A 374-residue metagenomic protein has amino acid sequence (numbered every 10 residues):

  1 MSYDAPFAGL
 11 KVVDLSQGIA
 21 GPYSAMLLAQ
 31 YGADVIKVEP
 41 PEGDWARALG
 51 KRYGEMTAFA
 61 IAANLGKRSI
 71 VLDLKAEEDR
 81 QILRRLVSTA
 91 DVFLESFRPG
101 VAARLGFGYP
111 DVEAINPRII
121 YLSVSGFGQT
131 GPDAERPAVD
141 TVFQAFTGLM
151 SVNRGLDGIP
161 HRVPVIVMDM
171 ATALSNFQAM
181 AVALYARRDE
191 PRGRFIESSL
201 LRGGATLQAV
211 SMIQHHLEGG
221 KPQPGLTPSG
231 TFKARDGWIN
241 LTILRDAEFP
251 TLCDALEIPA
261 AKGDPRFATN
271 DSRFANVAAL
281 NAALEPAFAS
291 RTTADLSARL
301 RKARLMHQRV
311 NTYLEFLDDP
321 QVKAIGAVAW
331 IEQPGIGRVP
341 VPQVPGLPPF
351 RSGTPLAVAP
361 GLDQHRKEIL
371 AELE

Functional and structural regions predicted by a protein language model:
M1-R192, H215-H216, G361, H365-E374: N-terminal helix-loop segment corresponding to the beta1-alpha1 unit of nucleotide/adenylate-binding folds
Y3, P164, E332-E374: Flexible, small-/acidic-enriched active-site or ligand-binding loops
S16, R84-V87, A181, F249-C253 (+5 more regions): Non-transmembrane alpha-helical segments in soluble domains of secreted/periplasmic/extracellular proteins
I61-A63, G230-A234, V328-P334: Short acidic-hydrophobic surface loop/beta-edge motif
H161-A171, Q223-S229, W238-N240, A268-D271 (+1 more regions): A short glycine-threonine-serine/GTX helix/turn-capping micro-motif
A186-E197, G203-A255, D264: Active-site-lining helix/loop region of Rossmann-like oxidoreductase modules
T227-A303, H307: Aromatic-enriched alpha-helical interface/lid elements that frame and gate functional surfaces
R301-G353: A glycine-rich dinucleotide-binding beta-alpha-beta segment and adjacent secondary-structure elements that constitute
